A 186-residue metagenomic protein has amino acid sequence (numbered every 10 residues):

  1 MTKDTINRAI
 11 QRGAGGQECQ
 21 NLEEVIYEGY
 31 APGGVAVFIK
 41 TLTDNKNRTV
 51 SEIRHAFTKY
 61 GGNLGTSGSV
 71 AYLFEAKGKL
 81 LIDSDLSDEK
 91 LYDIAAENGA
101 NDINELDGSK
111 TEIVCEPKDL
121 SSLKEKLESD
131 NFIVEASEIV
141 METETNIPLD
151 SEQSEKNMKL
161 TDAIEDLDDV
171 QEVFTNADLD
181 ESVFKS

Functional and structural regions predicted by a protein language model:
M1-T5, K46-T49, S87: Helix N-cap / loop-to-helix initiation motif
M1-V37, T41: Translation machinery proteins
T5, G65-G68, E172-T175: Short beta-strand elements
I10, G29-A31, I39-T43, I82-S84 (+2 more regions): Flexible glycine-/small-residue-rich
I10-A14, F57, G61, N131 (+1 more regions): Structural signal for hydrophobic packing residues in well-ordered secondary-structure cores of soluble enzyme domains
E18-Q20, F57-L64, S84-D93: A general structural motif
E28-L42, T49-F74: RNA pseudouridine synthases
K79-S186: Positively charged, low-complexity, intrinsically disordered RNA-binding extensions
